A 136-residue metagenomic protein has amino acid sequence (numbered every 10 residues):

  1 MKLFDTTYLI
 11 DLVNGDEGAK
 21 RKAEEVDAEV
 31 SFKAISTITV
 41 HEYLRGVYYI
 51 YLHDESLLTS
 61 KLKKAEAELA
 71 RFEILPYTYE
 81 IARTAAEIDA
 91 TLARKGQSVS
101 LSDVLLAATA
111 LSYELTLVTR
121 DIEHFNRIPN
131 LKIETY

Functional and structural regions predicted by a protein language model:
M1, L105-Y136: Acidic, PIN/NYN-like endoribonuclease modules and their adjacent C-terminal/linker elements
M1-I38, Y48-A65: Short, well-structured N-terminal submotif of metal-dependent ribonuclease cores
Y8-L9, T39, I81, L105-L106 (+1 more regions): Alpha-helix capping/helix-boundary segments
L9-I10, H41-L44, N126, E134: Nucleotide phosphate-binding site architecture
R45-V47, E73-T116: Active-site neighborhoods of divalent-metal-dependent phosphate/nucleic-acid chemistry enzymes
I50-D54, L92-A93, T135-Y136: Short, hinge-like loop/turn segments at secondary-structure boundaries
